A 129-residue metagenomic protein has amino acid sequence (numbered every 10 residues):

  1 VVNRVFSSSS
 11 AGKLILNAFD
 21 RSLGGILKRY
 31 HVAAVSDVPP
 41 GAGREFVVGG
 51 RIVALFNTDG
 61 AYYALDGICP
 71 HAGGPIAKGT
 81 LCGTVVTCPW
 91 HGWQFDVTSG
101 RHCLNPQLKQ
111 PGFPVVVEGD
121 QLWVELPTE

Functional and structural regions predicted by a protein language model:
V1-I26: N-terminal amphipathic/basic-hydrophobic helices that include classical n-h-c signal peptides and signal-anchor
S8-I15, E45, A61, V86: A subset of signal/propeptide-processing and intrinsically disordered low-complexity segments in secreted/extracellular
F19-G83, D96-V97, R101, K109-E129: N-terminal pre-ligand scaffold of iron-sulfur
C69, C88-H91: Short cysteine clusters
